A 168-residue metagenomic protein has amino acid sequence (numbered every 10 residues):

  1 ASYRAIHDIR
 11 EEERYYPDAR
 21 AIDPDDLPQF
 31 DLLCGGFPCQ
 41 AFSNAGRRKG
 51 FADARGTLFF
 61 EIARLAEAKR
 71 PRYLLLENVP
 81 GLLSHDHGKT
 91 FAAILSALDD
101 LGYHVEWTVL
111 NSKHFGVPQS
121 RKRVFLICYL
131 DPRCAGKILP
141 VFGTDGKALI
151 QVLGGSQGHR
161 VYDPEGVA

Functional and structural regions predicted by a protein language model:
A1-R20: SAM cofactor-binding core of SAM-dependent methyltransferases, primarily the Rossmann-like beta-alpha-beta module
A5, G35, E67-A68: Solvent-exposed polar/charged
Y15-P17, G35-G36, I62: Active-site-proximal cofactor/substrate-binding loop regions of enzyme domains
I22-F30, Q40-A168: Class I S-adenosyl-L-methionine
